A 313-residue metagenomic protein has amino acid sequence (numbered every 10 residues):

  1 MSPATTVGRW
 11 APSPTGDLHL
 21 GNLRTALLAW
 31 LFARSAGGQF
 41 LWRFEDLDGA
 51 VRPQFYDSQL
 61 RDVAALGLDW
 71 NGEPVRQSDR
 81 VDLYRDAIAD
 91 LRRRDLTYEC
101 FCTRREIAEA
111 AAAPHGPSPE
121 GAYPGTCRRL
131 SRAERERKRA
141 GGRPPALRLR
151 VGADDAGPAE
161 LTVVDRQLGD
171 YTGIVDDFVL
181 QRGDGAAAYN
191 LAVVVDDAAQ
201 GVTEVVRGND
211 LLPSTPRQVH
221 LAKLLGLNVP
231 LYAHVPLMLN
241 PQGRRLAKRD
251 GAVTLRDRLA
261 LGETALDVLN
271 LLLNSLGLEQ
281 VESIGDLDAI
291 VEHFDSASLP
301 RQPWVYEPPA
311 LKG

Functional and structural regions predicted by a protein language model:
M1-D17, S35-F40, R137, G152-A156 (+1 more regions): Non-catalytic terminal extensions that flank enzyme cores
M1-H115, N209-D210, S214-L227, G285: N-terminal Rossmann-like or analogous alpha/beta NTP/dinucleotide-binding catalytic cores that position adenine
H19, D48, V81-D86, K138-G141 (+3 more regions): Noncatalytic linker/hinge segments flanking ATPase motor cores
D48-S58, N240-R244, E292-P300: Short, mixed-charge aromatic SLiMs
Y56, V81, R104-I107, E120 (+5 more regions): Alpha-helix initiation and N-capping motif
D69, T97-Y98, G116-P117, A133 (+3 more regions): A general structural signal for well-ordered secondary-structure junctions
V81-L96, S118-G125, R143-A153, S275-A289: Short secondary-structure transition/capping segments
R105-K248, T254-L259, P308-G313: Active-site cores that bind ATP or allylic diphosphates and position pyrophosphate for catalysis
